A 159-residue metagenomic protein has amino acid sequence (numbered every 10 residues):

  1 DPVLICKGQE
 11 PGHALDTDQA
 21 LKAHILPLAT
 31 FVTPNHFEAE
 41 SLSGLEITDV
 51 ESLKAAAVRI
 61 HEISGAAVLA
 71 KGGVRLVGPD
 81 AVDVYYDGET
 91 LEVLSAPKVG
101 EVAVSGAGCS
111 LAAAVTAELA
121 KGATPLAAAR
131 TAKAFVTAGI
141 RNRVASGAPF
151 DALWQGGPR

Functional and structural regions predicted by a protein language model:
D1-H13, T17, L21: Rossmann-like NAD(P)(H) cofactor-binding subdomain of soluble oxidoreductases
L4-C6, E38, G73-L76, K98-G100 (+1 more regions): Glycine-rich beta-alpha junction loops
L15-L91: Conserved phosphate/ATP/ADP-binding segment of small-molecule kinases
E40-S41, E101-P125: Short, small-residue alpha-helix embedded
E46-L53, A120-R130: Short, charged, surface-exposed loops that flank catalytic or proteolytic processing sites
V84-Y86, A112, T116-A120, K133 (+1 more regions): Regular secondary-structure segments
L91-S105: Short pre-catalytic strand/loop immediately N-terminal to key active-site residues, enriched for Gly-Thr
L126-R159: Charged C-terminal helix
